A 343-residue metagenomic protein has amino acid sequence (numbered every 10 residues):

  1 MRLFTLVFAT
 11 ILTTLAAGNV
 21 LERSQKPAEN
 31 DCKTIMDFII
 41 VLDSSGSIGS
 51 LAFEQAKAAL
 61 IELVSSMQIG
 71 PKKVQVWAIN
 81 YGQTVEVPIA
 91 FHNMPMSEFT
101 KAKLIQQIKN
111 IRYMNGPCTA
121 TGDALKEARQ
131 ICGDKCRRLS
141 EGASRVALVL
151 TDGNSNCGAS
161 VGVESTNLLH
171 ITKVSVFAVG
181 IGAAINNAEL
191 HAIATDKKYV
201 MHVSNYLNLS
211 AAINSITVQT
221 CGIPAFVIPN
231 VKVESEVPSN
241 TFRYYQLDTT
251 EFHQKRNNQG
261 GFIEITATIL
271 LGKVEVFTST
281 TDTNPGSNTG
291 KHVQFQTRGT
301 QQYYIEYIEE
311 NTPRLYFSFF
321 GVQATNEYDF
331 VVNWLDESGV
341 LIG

Functional and structural regions predicted by a protein language model:
R2-I39, S45-A52: Acidic, polar low-complexity linker/tail segments
K26-K33, S65-P71, R129-G142, C157 (+3 more regions): Surface-exposed acidic, glycine-flexible loop patches that form ligand/cofactor-binding and adhesion interfaces
D31-M96, L125, V146-L150, F177-G180 (+2 more regions): Von Willebrand factor
K57, L168-K173, T241-S287, E310-R314 (+1 more regions): Acidic, Ser/Thr/Pro-rich low-complexity intrinsically disordered segments
T84-R145, S155-V163, S175-H191, H202 (+1 more regions): Von Willebrand factor
K103, V161-T166, I171-F226, D282-N284 (+2 more regions): Von Willebrand factor A/integrin I-like adhesion domains
M201-N257, L270: Acidic, polar loop-rich interaction surfaces within structured domains
K232-S235, I269-E310, V322, E327-G343: Surface-exposed beta-strand/loop patches in noncatalytic accessory domains and peripheral targeting/linker segments
